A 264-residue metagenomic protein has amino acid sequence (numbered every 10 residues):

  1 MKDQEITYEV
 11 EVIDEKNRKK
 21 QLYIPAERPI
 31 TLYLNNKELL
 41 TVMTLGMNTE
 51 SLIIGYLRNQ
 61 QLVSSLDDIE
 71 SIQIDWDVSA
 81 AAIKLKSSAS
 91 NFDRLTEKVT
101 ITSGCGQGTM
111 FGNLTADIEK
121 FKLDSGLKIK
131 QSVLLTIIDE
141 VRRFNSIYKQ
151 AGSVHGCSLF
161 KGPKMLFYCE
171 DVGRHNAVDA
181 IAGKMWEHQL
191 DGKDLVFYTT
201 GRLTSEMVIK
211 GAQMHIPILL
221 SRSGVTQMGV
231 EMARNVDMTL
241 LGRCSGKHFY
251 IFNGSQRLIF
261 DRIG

Functional and structural regions predicted by a protein language model:
M1-G156, F160-K161, F167-Y168: Intrinsically disordered, low-complexity regions enriched in acidic/Ser/Thr/Pro/Gln residues
S153-H188: Protease-associated
F160, F252-G254: Short beta-strand-to-turn element immediately C-terminal to the catalytic PLP-Schiff-base lysine in fold type I
R174-I251, F260-G264: Feature captures the catalytic cores and cofactor-binding loops of soluble hydro-lyases/lyases that act on carboxylate
